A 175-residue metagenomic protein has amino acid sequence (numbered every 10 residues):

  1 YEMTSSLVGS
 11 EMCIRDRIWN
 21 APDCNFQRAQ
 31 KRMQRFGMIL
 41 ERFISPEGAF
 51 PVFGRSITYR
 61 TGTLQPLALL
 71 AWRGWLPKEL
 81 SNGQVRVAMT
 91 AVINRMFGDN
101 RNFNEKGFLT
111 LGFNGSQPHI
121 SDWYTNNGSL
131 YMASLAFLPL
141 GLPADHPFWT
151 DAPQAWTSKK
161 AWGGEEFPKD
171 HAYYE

Functional and structural regions predicted by a protein language model:
Y1-G9, I14: Single conserved hydrophobic/aromatic residue that forms the stacking wall/gate of nucleotide- or nucleobase-binding
S5, G48-L64, Q117-S129: Solvent-exposed loop and edge beta-strand segments that line ligand/cofactor-binding and catalytic clefts
E11, R15-S81: Long, well-ordered mid-to-C-terminal structural blocks that present hydrophobic/aromatic surfaces
P66-E175: Terminal, non-catalytic domain-edge segments
